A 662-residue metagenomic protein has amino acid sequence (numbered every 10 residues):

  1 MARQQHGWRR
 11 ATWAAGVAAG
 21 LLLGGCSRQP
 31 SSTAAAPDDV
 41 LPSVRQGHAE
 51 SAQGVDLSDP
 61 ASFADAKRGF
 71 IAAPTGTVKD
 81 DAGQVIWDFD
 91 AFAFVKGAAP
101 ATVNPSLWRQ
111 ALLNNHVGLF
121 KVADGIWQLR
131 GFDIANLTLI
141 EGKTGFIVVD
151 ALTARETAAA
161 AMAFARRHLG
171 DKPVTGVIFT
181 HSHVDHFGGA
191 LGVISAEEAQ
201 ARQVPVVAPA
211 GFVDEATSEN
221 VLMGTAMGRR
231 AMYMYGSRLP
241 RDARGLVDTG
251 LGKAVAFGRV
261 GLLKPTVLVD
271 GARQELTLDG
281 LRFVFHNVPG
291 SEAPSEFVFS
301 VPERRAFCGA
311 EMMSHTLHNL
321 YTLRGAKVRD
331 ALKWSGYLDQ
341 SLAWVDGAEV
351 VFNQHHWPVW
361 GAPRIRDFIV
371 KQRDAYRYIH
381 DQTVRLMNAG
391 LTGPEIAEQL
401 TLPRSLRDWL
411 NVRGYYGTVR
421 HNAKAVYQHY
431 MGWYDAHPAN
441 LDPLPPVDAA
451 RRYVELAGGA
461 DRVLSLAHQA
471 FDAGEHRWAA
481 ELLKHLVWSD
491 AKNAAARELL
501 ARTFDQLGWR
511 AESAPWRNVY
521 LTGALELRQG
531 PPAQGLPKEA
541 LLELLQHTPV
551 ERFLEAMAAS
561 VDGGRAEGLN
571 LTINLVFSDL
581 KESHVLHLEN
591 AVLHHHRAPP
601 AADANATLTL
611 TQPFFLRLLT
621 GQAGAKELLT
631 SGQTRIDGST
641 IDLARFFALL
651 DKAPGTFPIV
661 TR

Functional and structural regions predicted by a protein language model:
L22-G25: C-terminal motif of bacterial Sec signal peptides marking the signal peptidase cleavage site
R28, E475-E481, W488, K492 (+1 more regions): Feature captures hydrophobic
A36-H48, A52, A306, T316 (+4 more regions): Divalent-metal (often Zn2+) His-rich catalytic cores of metallo-beta-lactamase-fold enzymes
L112-K172, E296-E311: Conserved beta-strand hairpin/beta-sheet module of binuclear metal-dependent hydrolase folds, prominently
K121, G170, D214-V288, K333-V345: Metallo-beta-lactamase
T144-G145, R155-V206, D270: Active-site metal-binding motif and surrounding structural segment of the metallo-beta-lactamase
G145-I147, T153-R155, F257, G261-K264 (+1 more regions): Metallo-beta-lactamase
A450-W478, L482: Alpha-helical segment of the N-proximal tetratricopeptide repeat
